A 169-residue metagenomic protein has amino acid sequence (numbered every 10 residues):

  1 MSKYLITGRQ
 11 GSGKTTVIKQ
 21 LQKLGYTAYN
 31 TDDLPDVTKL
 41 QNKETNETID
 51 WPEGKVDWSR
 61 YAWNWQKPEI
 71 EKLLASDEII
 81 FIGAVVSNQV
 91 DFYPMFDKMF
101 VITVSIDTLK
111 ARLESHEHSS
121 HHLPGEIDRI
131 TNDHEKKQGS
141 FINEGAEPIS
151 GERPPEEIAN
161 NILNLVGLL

Functional and structural regions predicted by a protein language model:
G8: The Walker A (P-loop) glycine that initiates the GxxxxGKT/S ATP-binding motif of P-loop NTPases
S12: ATP-binding Walker
T15: Walker A/P-loop
K19-Q66: Conserved substrate/cofactor phosphate-moiety recognition/catalytic segment in nucleotide-dependent phosphotransferases
V56-M95, T103: Glycine-rich phosphate-binding loop used to anchor ATP phosphates in small-molecule kinases, encompassing both
Q89, H118-N161, L169: Small-molecule kinase domains that catalyze NTP-dependent phosphoryl transfer to phosphate-bearing small molecules
M95-H116: Conserved phosphate-donor/acceptor-positioning beta-strand/loop module used by diverse small-molecule
